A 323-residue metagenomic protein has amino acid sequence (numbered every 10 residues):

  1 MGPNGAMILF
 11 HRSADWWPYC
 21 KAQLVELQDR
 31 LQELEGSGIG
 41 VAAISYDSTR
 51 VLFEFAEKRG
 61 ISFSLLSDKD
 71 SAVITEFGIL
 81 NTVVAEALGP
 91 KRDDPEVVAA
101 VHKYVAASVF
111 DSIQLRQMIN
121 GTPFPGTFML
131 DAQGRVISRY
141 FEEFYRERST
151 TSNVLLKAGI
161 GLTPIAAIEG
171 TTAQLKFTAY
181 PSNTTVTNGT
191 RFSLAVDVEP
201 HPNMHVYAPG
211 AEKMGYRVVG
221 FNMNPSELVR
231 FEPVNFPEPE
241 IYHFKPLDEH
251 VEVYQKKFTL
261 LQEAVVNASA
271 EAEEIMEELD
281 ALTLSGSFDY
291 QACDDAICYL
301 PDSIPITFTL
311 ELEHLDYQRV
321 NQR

Functional and structural regions predicted by a protein language model:
M1-L27: Short active-site neighborhood of thiol/selenol oxidoreductases, capturing the structured segment around
G2-P3, W16-W17, V83, Y145-R148 (+2 more regions): A short local loop/turn or secondary-structure capping micro-motif enriched for an aromatic residue
G5-I8, F124-G126, L194-A195, F288-D289: Short loop/turn microsegments at loop-to-beta-strand junctions
K21-E76, T82-V83: Structural microenvironment flanking redox-active thiols in thiol-disulfide oxidoreductases
D68-R146: Thiol/selenol-based redox catalytic cores and closely related redox-interacting motifs
V136-T163: Non-catalytic, surface beta->alpha helical segment in thiol-disulfide oxidoreductase systems
L156-R323: Extracellular/lumen-exposed scaffold segments
